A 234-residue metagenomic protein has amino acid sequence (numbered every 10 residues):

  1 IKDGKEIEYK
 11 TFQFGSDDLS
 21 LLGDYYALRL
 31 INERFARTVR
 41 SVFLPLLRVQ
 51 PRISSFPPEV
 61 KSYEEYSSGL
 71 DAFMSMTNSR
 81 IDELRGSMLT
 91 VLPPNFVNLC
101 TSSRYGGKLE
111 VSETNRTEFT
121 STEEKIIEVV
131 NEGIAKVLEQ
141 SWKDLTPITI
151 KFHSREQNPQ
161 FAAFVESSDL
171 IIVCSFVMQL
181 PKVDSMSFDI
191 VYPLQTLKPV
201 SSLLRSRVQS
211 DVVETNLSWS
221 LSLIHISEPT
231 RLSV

Functional and structural regions predicted by a protein language model:
I1-L223, S227, R231: N-terminal auxiliary interaction/assembly segments of multi-subunit proteins
